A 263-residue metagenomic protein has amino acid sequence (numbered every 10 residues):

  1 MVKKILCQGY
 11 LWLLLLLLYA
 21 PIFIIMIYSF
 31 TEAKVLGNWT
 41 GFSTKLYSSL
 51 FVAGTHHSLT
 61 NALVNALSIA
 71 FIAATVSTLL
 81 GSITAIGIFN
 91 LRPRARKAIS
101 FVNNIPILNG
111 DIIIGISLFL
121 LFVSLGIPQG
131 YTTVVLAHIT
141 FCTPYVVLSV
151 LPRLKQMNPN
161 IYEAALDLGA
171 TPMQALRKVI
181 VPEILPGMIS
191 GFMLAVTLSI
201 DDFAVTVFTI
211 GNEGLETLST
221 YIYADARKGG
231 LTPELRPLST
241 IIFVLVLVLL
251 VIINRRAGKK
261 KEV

Functional and structural regions predicted by a protein language model:
M1-T60, V64, L250, A257-V263: N-terminal, non-cleaved signal-anchor transmembrane helix
M1-Y10, L151-Y162, L166, P172-V179 (+1 more regions): C-terminal transmembrane helix and the adjacent membrane-cytosol boundary/short C-terminal tail of inner/organellar
K3-C7, F71-N103, L120, L176 (+1 more regions): Transmembrane-helix boundary motif in ABC transporter permease subunits
Y10, L17-I22, V147-V150, M157-P159 (+1 more regions): Transmembrane alpha-helices
Y19-K34, N65, I114-G126, M193-S199 (+4 more regions): A structural signal for multi-pass alpha-helical bundles of membrane permease subunits that mediate small-molecule
K34, L46-S58, I200-G258: Interhelical loop and adjacent transmembrane-helix boundary motif in polytopic membrane transport permeases
V35-L36, T40, T44, I112-C142 (+2 more regions): Membrane-interfacial helix termini and adjacent extracytoplasmic/periplasmic loops of multi-pass transporters
T60, V64, S68-L80, T84 (+7 more regions): Hydrophobic alpha-helical transmembrane segments of multipass integral membrane proteins, especially permease/channel
